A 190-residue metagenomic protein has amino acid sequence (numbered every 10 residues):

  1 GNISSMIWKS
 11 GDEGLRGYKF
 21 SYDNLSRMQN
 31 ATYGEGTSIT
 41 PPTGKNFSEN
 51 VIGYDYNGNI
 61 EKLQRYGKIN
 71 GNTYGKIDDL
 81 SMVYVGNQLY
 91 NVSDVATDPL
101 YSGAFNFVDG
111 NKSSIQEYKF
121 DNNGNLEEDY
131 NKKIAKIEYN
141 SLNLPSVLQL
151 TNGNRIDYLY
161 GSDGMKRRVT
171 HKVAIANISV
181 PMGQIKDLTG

Functional and structural regions predicted by a protein language model:
G1-G190: Acidic/glycine-rich beta-solenoid
